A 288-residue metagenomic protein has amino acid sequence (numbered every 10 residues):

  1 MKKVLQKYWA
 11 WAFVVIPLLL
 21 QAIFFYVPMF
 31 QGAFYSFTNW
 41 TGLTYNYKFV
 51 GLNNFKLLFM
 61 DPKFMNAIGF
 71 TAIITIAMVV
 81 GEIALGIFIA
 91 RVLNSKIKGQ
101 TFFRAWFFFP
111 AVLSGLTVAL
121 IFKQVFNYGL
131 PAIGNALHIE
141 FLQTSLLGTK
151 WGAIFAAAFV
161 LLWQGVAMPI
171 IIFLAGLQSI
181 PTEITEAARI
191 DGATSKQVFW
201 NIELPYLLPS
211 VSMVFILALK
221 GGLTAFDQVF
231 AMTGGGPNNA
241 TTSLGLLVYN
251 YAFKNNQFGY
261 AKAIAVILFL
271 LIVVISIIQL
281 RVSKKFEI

Functional and structural regions predicted by a protein language model:
K2-I288: A structural signal for multi-pass alpha-helical bundles of membrane permease subunits that mediate small-molecule
